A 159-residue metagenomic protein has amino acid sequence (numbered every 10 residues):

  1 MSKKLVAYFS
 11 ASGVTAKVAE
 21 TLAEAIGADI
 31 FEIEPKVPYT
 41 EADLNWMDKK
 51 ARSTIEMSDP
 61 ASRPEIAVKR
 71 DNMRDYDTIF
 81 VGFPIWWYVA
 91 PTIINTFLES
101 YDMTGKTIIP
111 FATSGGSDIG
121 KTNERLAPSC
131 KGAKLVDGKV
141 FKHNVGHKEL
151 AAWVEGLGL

Functional and structural regions predicted by a protein language model:
M1-T78, Y88-A90, N95, E99 (+1 more regions): N-terminal beta1-alpha1-beta2 submodule of the flavodoxin-like/Rossmannoid cofactor-binding fold
I26-A28, K106, A133-K134: A structural micro-motif
M73-R74, E99-G105, S129-C130: Short, conserved loop/helix-junction motifs that constitute active-site signature segments in enzyme catalytic cores
F83-P84: Glycine-rich, N-terminal phosphate-binding loop of Rossmann-like dinucleotide-binding domains
W87-Y88, G116: Acidic catalytic loop of the alpha/beta-hydrolase fold
I109-V145: Short, glycine-/small-residue-rich phosphate/pyrophosphate-handling segment
